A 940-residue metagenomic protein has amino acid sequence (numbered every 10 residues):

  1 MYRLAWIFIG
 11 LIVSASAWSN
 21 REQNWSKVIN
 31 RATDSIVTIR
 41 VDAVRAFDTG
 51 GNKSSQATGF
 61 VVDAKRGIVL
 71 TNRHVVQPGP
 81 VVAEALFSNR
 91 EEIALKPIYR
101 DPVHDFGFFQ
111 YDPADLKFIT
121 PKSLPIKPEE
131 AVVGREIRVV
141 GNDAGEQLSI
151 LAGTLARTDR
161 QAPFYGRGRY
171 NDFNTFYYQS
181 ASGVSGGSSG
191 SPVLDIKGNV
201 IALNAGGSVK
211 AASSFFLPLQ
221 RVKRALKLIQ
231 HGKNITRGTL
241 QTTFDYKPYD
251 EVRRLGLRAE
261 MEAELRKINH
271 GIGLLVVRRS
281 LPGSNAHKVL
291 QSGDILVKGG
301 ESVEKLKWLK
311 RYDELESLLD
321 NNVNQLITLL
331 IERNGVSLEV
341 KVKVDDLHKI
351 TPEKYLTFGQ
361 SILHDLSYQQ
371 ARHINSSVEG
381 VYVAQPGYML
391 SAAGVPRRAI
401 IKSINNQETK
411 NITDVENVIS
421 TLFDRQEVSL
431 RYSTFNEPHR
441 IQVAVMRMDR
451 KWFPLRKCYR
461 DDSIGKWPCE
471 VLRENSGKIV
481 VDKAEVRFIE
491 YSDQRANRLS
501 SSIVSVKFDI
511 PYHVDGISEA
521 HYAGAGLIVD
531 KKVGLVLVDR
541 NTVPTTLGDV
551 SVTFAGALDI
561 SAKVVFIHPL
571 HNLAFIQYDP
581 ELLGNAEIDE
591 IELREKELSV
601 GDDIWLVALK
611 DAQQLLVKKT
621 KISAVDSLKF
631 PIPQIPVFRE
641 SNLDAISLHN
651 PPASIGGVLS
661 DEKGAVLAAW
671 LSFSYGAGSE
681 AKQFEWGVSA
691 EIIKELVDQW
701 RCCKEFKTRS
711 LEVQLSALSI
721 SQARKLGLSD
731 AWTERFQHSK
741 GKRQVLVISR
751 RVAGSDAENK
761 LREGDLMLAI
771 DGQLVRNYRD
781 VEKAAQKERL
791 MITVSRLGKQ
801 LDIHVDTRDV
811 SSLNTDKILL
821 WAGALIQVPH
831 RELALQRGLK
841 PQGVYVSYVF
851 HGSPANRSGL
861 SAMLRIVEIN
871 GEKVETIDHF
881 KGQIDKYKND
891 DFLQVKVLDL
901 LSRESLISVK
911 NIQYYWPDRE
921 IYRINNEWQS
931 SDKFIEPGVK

Functional and structural regions predicted by a protein language model:
M1-A5: Bacterial N-terminal signal peptides that target proteins for export
I12-S14: N-terminal signal peptide c-region/cleavage motif recognized by signal peptidases
N20-S35, D245: Short N-terminal segments immediately surrounding and downstream of signal-peptide cleavage
K27, K65, R73, K96-P97 (+16 more regions): C-terminal recognition in membrane/secretory proteostasis and scaffolding
R31-A46, V139, N497-H513, L606: A short, Trp-centered hydrophobic/proline-enriched beta-strand micro-motif
S35, G50-N52, D112-L124, I150-A212 (+10 more regions): Active-site region of chymotrypsin-like
R45-A46, V76-Q77, A144-E146, Y512 (+2 more regions): Short glycine/acidic-enriched loop and turn motifs that connect beta-strands
I68, E91, P125-A156, T553 (+3 more regions): Short glycine/Trp-rich loop-beta-loop segment that forms part of the substrate-binding cleft
